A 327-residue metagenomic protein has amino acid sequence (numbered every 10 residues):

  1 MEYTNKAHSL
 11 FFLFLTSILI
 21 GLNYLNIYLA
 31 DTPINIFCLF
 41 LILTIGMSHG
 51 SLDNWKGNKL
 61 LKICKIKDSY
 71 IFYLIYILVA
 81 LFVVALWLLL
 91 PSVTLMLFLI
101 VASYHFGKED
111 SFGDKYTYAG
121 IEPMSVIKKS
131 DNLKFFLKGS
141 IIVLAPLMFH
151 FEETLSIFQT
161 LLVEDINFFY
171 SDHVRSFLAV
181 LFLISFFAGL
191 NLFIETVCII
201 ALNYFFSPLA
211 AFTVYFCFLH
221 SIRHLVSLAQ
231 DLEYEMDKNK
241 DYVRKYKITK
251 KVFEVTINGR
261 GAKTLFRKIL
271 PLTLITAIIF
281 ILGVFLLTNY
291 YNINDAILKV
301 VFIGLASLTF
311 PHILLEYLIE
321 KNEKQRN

Functional and structural regions predicted by a protein language model:
M1-L15, K129-S130, F266-R267: N-terminal membrane topogenic signal
T16-L22, I75-V84, F177-I184, F193-L202: Hydrophobic, membrane-inserted alpha-helices
G21-N35, T288-I293: Short, hydrophobic transmembrane alpha-helix segments
I27-P33, A85-L95, G189-L190, N203-F212: Transmembrane helix interruption/hinge and helix-loop junction motifs
L41-S48, L99-S111, F218-L228, L308-P311: Alpha-helical transmembrane segments and their membrane-interface exit regions
K59-I66, Y70, L74, L81-A145 (+1 more regions): Membrane-interface helix-loop-helix junctions at boundaries between adjacent transmembrane segments
I100-Y104, E109-S111, D131-E153, Y170-F186 (+4 more regions): Alpha-helical transmembrane segments of multi-pass integral membrane proteins
E109-F112, Y215-A262: Predominantly late transmembrane helices and immediately cytosolic-facing juxtamembrane segments
